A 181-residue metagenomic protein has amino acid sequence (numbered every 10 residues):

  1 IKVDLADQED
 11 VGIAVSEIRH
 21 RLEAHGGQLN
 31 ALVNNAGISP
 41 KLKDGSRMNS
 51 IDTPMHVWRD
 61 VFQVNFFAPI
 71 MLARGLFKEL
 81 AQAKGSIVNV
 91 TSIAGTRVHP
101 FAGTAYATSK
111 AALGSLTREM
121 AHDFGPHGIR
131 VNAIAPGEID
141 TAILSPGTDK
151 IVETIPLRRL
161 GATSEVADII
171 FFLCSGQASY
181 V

Functional and structural regions predicted by a protein language model:
K2-S16, M55, S164-E165: The beta1-alpha1 cofactor-binding region of Rossmann-like NAD(H)/NADP(H)-dependent oxidoreductases
K43-S50, P54-R59, I151: Substrate-binding pocket helix/loop in short-chain dehydrogenase/reductase
M48, V98-A107, E119: Active-site loop-to-helix junction immediately N-terminal to the catalytic Tyr of the SDR YXXXK motif in Rossmann-fold
I70, P126, A133, K150-V181: C-terminal helical subdomain
A73, S109, T117: Active-site helix of classical SDR
K78, H122-D123, S179: Alpha-helical segment proximal to the catalytic Tyr-Lys
S92: Residue(s) in the substrate-gating loop at a strand-loop-helix junction that position the organic substrate next
